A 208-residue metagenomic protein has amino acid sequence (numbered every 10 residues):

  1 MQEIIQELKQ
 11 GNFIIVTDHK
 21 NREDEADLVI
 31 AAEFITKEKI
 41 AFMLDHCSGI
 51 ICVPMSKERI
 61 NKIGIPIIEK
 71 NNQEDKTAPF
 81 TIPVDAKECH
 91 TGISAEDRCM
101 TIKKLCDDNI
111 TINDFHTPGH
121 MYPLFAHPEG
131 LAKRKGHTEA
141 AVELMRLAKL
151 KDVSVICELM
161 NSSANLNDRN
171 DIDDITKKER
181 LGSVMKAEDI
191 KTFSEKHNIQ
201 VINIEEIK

Functional and structural regions predicted by a protein language model:
M1-K208: Catalytic domains of riboflavin
